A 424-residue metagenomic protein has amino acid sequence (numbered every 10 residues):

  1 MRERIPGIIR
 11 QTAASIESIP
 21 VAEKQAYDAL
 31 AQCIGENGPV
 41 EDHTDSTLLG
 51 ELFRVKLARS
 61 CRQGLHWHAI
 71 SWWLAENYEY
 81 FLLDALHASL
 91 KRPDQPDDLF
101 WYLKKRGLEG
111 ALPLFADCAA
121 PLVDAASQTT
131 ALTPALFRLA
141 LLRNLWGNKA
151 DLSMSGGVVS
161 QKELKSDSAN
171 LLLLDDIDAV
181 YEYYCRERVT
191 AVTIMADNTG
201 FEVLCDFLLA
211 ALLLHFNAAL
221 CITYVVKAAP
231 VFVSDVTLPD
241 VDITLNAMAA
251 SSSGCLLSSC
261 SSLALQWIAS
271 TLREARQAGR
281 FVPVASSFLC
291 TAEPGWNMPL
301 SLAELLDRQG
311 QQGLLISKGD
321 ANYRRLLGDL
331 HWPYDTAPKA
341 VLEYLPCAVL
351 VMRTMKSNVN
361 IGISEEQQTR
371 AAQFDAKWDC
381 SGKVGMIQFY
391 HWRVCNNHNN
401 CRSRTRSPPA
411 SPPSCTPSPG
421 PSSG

Functional and structural regions predicted by a protein language model:
M1-A191, Q388-N396, A410, C415 (+1 more regions): Non-catalytic accessory regions outside enzyme or core folds
E17, L204-F207, I363: Short, glycine/acidic-enriched capping/hinge loops at junctions between secondary-structure elements
W72-L74, M195-C205, A229-V231, D320-R325: Gly/Ser/Thr-rich loops at beta-strand to alpha-helix junctions that form or flank small-molecule/cofactor-binding
R186, T190-V192, F201, A211: Secondary-structure-rich domain cores
T190-A191, A219-T223, A348: Residues at the starts of beta-strands that form the adenosine-phosphate
A191-T193, G313-L314: Structural motif
E202-T223: Histidine-anchored nucleotide/phosphate-binding helix
V226-A228, S234-G424: C-terminal functional extensions of proteins
